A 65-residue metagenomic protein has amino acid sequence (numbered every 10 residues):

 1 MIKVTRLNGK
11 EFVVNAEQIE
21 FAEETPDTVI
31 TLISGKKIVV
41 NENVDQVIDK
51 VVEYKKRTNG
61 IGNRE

Functional and structural regions predicted by a protein language model:
M1-V13, E17-E65: Eukaryotic intrinsically disordered, low-complexity regulatory linkers and tails enriched in Ser/Thr/Pro
